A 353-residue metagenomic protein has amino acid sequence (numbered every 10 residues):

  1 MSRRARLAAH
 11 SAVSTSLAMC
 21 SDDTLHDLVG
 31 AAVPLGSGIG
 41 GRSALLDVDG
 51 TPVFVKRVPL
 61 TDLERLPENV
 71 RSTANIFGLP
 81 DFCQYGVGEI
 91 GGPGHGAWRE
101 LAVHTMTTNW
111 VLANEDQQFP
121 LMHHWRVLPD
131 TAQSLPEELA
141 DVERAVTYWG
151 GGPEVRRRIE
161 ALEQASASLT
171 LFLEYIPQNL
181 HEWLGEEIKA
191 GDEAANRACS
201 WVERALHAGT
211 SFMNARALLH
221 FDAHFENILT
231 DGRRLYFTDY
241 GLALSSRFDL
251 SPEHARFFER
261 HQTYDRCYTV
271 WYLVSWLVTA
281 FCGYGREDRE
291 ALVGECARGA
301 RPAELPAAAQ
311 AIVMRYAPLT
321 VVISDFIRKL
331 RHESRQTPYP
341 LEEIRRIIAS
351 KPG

Functional and structural regions predicted by a protein language model:
M1-V53, P59-V70, F281, A300-G353: Regulatory N- and C-terminal appendages and interdomain linkers associated with kinase/kinase-like NTP transferase
G30-L171: Conserved ATP-binding subdomain of kinase catalytic cores across diverse folds
L60, L128, Q178, D231 (+1 more regions): Activation segment
D62, T108-L112, A217, L273 (+1 more regions): A generic secondary-structure signal for well-formed alpha-helical elements
A97, A102-W110, N179, A205-F212 (+1 more regions): Amphipathic alpha-helical segments that form well-ordered structural scaffolds and often line/cohere around active
L128-R216, S246-D249, R256-E259, T263 (+2 more regions): ATP-dependent phospho-/nucleotidyl transfer catalytic cores
A215-F225, T230: Catalytic-loop of the protein kinase fold
Y236-E343: C-lobe/activation-segment region of protein kinase-like
